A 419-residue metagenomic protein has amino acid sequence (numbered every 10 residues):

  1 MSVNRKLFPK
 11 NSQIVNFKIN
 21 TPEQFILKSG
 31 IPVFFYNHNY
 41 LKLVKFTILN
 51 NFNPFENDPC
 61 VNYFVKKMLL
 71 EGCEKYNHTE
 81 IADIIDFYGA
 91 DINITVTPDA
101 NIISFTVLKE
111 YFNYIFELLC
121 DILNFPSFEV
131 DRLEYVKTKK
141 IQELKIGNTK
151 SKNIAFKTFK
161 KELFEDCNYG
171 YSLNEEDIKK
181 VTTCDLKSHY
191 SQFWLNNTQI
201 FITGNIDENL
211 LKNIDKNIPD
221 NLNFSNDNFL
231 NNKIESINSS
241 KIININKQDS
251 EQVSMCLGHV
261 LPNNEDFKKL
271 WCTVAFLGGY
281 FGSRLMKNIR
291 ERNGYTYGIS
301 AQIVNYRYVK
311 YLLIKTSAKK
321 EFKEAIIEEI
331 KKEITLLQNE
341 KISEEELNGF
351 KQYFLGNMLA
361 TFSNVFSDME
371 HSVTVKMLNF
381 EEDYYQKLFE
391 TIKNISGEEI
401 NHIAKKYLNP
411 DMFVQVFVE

Functional and structural regions predicted by a protein language model:
M1-I81, K187-N288, I327, M412-E419: His/Glu-rich zincin catalytic helix
M1-L7, E80-F229, I234, L261-P262 (+1 more regions): Charge-rich, well-structured scaffold segments of protease-associated domains
